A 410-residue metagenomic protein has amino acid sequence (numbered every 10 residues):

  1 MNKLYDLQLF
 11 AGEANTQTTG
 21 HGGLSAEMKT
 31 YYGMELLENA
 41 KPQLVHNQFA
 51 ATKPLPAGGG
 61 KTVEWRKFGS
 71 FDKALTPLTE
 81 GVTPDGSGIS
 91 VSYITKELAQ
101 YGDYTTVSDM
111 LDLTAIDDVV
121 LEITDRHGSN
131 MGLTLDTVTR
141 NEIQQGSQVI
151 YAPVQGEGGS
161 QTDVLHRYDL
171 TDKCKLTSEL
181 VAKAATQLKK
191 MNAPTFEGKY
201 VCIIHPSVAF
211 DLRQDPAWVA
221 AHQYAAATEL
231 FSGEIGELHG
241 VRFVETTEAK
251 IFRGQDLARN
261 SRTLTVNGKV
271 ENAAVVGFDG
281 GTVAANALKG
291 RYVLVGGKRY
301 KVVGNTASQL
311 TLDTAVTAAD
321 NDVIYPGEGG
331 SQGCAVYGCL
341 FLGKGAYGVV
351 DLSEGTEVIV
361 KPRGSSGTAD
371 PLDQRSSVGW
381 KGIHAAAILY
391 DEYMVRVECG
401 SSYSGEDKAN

Functional and structural regions predicted by a protein language model:
N2-E97, M394: N-terminal "assembly arms/tails" that initiate or stabilize quaternary assembly in self-assembling proteins
A11-F49, T162-Q187, S207-N410: Sequence/fold signature of self-assembling virion shell proteins
F49, K53, G59, D72 (+5 more regions): Solvent-exposed, flexible loop/coil residues
T62, K199, G290-Y292: Exposed beta-strand and adjacent loop surfaces of beta-rich binding modules that mediate intermolecular recognition
W65, V91-Q155, N192-V208, D370-I383: Long, contiguous amphipathic alpha-helices that act as assembly "spine/axial" helices in icosahedral shell and virion
S70, M110, A315-T317: Residue-level signature for short turns and capping positions that connect secondary-structure elements
T76-P77, S87, D117, A319-Y325: A short, polar/proline- and glycine-enriched secondary-structure boundary/capping micro-motif
S129, R140-N141, S147-P194: Intrinsically disordered, low-complexity linker/loop segments enriched in Gly/Pro and charged/polar residues
